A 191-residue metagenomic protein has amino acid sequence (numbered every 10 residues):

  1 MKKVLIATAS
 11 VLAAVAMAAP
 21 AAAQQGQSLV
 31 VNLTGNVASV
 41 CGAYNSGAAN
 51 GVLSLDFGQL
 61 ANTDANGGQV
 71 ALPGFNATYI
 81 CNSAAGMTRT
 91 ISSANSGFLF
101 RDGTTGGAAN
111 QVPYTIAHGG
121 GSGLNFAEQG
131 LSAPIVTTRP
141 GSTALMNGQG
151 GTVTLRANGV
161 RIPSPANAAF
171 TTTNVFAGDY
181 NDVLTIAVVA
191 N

Functional and structural regions predicted by a protein language model:
M1-T8: Bacterial N-terminal signal peptides that target proteins for export
T8-A16: Bacterial N-terminal signal peptides
V11, G121, P140-G141: Intrinsic disorder/low-complexity segments
M17-A23: Sec/Tat signal peptide C-region and signal peptidase I cleavage site
A23-A117, L145-N191: N-terminal small/polar-rich segments of proteins
T105-I135: Extracellular/luminal beta-rich ligand-recognition and adhesion surfaces characterized by aromatic-Gly/Pro-enriched
E128-T154: Acidic, glycine-rich flexible loop segments
